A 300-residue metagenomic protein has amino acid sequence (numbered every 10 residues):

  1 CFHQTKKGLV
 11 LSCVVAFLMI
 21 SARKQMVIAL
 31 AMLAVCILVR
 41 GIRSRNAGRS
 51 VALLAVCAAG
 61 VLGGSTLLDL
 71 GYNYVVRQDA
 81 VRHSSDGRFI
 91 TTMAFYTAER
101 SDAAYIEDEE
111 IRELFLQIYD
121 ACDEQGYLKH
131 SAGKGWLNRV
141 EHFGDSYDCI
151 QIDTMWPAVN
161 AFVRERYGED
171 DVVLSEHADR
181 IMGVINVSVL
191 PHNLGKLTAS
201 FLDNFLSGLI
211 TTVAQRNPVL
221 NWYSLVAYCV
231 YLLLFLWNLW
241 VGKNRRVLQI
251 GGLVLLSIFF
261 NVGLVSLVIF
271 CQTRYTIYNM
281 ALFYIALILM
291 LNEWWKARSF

Functional and structural regions predicted by a protein language model:
C1-G8, R298: Membrane-interface transmembrane helices that cradle and orient dolichyl/undecaprenyl
K6-G8, R43-G60: Membrane-interfacial entry segments at the cytosolic side of transmembrane helices
L9-R23, A58-G64: Membrane-interface alpha helices of multi-pass inner-membrane proteins
L11, Q25-R40: Transmembrane-embedded, aromatic-rich helix segments that form part of the hydrophobic channel/pocket engaging
L18-I20, L67-G71, S257-Q272: Transmembrane-helix signature of polytopic, lipid-linked glycan biosynthesis machinery
A22-A29, R77, V265-M280: Membrane-interface catalytic loops of GT-C/OST-like multi-pass glycosylation enzymes that act
R82-D203: Membrane-proximal stem/loop segments at transmembrane-domain junctions that anchor or position
E169-F259: Membrane-interface anchor segments at the N-terminal boundary of transmembrane helices in multi-pass membrane enzymes
